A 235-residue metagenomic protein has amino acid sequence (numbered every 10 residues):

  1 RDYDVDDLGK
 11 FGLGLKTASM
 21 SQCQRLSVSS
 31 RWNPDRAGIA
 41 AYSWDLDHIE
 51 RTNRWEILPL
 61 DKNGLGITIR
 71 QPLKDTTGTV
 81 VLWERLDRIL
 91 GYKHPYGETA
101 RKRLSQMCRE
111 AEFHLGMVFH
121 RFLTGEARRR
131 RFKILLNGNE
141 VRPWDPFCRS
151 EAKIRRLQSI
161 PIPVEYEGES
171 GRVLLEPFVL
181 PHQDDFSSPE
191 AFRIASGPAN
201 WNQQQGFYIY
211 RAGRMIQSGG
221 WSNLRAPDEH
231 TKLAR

Functional and structural regions predicted by a protein language model:
D2-L136: GHKL-type ATPase core
A100-R101, C108-G116, F122-R235: GHKL/Bergerat-fold ATPase module in large chromosome/replication-associated machines
